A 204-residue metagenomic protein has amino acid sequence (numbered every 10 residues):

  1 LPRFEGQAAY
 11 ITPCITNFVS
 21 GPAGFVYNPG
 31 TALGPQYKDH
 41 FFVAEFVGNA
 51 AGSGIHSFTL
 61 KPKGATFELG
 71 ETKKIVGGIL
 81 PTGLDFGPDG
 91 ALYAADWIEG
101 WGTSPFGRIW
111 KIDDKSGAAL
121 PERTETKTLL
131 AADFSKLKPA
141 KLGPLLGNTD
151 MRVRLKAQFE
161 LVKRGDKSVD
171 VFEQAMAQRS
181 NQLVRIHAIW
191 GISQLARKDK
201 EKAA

Functional and structural regions predicted by a protein language model:
L1-K141, V162: Beta-propeller domains with acidic blade repeats across secreted/periplasmic ectodomains and cytosolic WD/CNH propellers
A51, V153, S168: Short phosphate-engaging motifs
T124-D133, R152-G165, L183-K198, K202-A204: Structural detector for internal amphipathic alpha-helices that build alpha-solenoid repeat scaffolds
S135-P144, G165-Q178, R197-A204: Amphipathic alpha-helical scaffolding segments comprising HEAT/armadillo-like alpha-solenoid repeats
